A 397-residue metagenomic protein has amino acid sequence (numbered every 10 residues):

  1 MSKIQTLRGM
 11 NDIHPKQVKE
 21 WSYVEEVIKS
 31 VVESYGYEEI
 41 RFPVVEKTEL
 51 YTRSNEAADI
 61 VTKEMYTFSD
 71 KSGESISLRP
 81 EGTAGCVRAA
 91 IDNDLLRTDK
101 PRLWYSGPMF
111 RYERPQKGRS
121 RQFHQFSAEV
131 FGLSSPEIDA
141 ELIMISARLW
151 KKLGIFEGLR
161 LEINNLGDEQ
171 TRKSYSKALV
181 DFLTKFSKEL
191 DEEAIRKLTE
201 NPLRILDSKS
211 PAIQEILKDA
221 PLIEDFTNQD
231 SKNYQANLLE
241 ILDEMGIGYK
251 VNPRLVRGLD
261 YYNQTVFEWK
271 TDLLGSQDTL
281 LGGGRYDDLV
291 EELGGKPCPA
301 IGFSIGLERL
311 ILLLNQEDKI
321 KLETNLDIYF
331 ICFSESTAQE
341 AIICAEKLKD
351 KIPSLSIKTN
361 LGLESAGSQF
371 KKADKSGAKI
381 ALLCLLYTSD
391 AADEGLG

Functional and structural regions predicted by a protein language model:
M1-S389: TRNA-recognition modules of translation machinery and tRNA-sensing kinases, especially anticodon-binding
Y387-G397: Single conserved hydrophobic/aromatic residue that forms the stacking wall/gate of nucleotide- or nucleobase-binding
